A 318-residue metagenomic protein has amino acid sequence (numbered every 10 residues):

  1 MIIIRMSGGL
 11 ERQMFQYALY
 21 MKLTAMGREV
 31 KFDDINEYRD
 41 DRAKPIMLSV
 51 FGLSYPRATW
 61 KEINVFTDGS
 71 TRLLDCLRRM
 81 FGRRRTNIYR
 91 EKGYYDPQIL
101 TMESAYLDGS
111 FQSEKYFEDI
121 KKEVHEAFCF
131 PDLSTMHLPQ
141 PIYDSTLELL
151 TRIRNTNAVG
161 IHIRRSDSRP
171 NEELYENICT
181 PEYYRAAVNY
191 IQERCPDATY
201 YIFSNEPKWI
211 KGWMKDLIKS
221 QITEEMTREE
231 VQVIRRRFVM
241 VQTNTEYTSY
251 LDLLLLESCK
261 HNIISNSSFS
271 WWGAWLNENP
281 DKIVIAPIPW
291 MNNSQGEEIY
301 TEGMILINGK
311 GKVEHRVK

Functional and structural regions predicted by a protein language model:
M1, A158-V159, T199, H261: Structural motif
M1-D40, K44: N-terminal pre-catalytic "stem/leader" segment of glycosyltransferase-like enzymes
L10, C195-S294, E298-Y300: Donor-binding and catalytic core of enzymes assembling or modifying cell-surface/extracellular glycoconjugates
F15, D41-P45, E172, I210-K215 (+1 more regions): A short acidic (Asp/Glu
G27, T156, C259-K260: Short, well-ordered alpha-helix to beta-strand connector turns
F32-D34, G160-R164, T199-S204, A286: Short beta-strand segments
R42-D197: Secretory-pathway luminal glycosyltransferase catalytic domains
N292-K318: Leloir-type glycosyltransferase catalytic cores
